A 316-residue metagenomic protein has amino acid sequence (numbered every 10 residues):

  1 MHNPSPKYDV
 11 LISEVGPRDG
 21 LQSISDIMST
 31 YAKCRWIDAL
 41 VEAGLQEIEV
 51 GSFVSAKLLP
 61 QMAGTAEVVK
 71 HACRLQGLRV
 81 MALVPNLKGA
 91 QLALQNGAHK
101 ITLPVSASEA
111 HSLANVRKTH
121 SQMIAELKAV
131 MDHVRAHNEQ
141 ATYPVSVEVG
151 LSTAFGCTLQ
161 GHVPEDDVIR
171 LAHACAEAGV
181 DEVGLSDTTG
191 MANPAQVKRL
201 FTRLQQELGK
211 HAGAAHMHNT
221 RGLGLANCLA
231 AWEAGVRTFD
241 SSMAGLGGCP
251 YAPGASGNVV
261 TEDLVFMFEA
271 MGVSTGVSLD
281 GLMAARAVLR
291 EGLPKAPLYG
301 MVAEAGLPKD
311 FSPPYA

Functional and structural regions predicted by a protein language model:
M1-A316: Catalytic cores and adjacent flexible loops of soluble metabolic enzymes that perform enolate/carbanion chemistry on
